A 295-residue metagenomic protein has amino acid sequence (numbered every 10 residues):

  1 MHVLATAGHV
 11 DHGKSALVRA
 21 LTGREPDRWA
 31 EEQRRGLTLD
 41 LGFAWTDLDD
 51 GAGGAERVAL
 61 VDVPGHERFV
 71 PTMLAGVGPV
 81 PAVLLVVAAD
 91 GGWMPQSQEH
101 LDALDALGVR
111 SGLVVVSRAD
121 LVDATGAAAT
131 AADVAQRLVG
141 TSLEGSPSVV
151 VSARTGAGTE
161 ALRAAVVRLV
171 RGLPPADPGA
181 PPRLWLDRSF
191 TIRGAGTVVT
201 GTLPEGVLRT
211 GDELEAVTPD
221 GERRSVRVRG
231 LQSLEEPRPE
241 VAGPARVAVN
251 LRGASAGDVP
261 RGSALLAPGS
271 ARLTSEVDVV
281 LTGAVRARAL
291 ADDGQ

Functional and structural regions predicted by a protein language model:
M1-V63: Conserved G1/Walker A P-loop phosphate-binding module
L4-G8, H12-R19, R68-T72, G92-P95 (+1 more regions): P-loop/Walker A NTP-binding module and the surrounding RecA-like catalytic core of P-loop NTPases
H9, T22, H66, A88-G92 (+4 more regions): Short, ordered loop/turn segments at secondary-structure junctions
D11, L17, G36, D62 (+10 more regions): Residue-level signature of catalytic and energy-coupling elements of molecular machines, predominantly ATP/GTP-dependent
W45, T72-L74: Conserved alpha-helical scaffold flanking the Walker A/P-loop in AAA+ ATPase domains
E56-V58, V63-R68, G78-A129: Conserved Switch II/interswitch segment of TRAFAC-class P-loop GTPases
A119, T125, Q136-V285: Conserved catalytic-core segments of large NTP-driven translation/proteostasis enzymes
A289, G294-Q295: Extended low-complexity, serine/threonine- and proline-enriched intrinsically disordered segments
